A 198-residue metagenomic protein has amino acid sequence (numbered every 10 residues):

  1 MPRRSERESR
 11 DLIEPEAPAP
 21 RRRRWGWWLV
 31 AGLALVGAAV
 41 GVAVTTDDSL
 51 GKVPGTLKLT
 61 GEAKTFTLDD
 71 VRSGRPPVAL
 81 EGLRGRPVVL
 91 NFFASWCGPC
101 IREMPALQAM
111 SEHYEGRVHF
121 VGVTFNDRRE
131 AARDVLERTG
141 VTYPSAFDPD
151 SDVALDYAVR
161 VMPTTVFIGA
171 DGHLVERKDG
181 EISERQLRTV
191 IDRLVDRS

Functional and structural regions predicted by a protein language model:
M1-D69, S198: N-terminal targeting signals for export/organelle localization
K58-T60, T65-V88: A short beta-strand-turn-helix
F66, V78, F92-F93, V135 (+2 more regions): Conserved hydrophobic/aromatic "anchor" residues that stabilize well-ordered secondary structure elements
R86-V88, F93-W96, V161: Short pre-active-site segment immediately N-terminal to redox-active cysteine/selenocysteine motifs in thiol-based
V89-L90, F120, T165: Hydrophobic beta-strand anchors of alpha/beta hydrolase catalytic cores
F92-E112: Conserved redox-active cysteine motifs that mediate thiol-disulfide chemistry, especially di-cysteine Cys-X(1-2)-Cys
G116-A131, V141-S151: Thiol-based oxidoreductase modules, predominantly thioredoxin-like and allied folds used for disulfide exchange
D134-V141, D148-S198: Thiol/disulfide oxidoreductase modules built on the thioredoxin-like
